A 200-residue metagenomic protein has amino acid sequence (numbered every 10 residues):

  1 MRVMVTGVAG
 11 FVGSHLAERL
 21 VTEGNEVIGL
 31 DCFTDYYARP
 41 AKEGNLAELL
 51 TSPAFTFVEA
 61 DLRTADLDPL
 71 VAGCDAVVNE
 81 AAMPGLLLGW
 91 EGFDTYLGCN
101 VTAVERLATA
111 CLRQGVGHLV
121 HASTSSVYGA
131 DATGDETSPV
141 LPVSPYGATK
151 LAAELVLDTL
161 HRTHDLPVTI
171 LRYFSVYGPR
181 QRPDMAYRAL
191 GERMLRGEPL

Functional and structural regions predicted by a protein language model:
M1-F174: N-terminal Rossmann-like NAD(P)+-binding domain of SDR-like oxidoreductases, especially those catalyzing
L155-L200: NAD(P)-dependent short-chain dehydrogenase/reductase
